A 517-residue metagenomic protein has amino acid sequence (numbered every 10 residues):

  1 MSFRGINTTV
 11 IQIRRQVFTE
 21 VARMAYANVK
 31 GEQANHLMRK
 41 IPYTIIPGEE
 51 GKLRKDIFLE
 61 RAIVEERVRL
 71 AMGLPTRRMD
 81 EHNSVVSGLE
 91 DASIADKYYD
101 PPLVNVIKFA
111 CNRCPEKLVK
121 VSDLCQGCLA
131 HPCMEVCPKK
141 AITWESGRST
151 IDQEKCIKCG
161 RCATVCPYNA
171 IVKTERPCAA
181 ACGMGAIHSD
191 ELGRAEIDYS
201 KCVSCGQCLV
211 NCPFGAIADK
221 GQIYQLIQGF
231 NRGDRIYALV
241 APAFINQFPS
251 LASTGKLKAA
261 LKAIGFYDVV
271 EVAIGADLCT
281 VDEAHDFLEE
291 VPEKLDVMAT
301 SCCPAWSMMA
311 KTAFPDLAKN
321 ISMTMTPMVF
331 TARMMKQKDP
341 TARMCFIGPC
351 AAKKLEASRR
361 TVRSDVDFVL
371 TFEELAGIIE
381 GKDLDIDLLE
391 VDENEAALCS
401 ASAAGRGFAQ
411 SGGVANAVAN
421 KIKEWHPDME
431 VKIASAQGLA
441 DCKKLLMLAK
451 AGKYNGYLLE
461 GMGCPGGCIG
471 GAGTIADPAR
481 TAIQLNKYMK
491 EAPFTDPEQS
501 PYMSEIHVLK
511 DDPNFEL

Functional and structural regions predicted by a protein language model:
M1-H82, D219-L517: Iron-sulfur-associated redox domains of electron-transfer enzymes in respiratory and anaerobic energy metabolism
L59-A62, E66, S84-E90, K97-P102: Extended, highly charged accessory segments
S93-S122, K139-K140: N-terminal [4Fe-4S]-dependent radical SAM core
N112-K120, T143-R148, S189, Q207 (+3 more regions): Gly-rich Lys/Arg/Thr-decorated short loops/hinges at beta-loop-alpha junctions or inter-strand turns that position
V121, D152, D198, V240-A241 (+1 more regions): A secondary-structure boundary/capping signal
A130-Q153, R161-D198, V203, Q207-Q222: Iron-sulfur cluster-binding cysteine motifs and their immediate structural context in ferredoxin-like electron-transfer
